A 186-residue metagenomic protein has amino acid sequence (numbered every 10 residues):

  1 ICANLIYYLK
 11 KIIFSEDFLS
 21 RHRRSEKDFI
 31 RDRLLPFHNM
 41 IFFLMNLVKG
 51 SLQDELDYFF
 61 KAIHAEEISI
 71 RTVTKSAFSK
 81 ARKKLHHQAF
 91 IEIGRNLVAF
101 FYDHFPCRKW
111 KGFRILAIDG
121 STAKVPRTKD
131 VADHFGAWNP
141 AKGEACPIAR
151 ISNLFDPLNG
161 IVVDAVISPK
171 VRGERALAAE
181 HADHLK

Functional and structural regions predicted by a protein language model:
I1-K186: Conserved, well-structured functional cores that handle cations and Mg-NTP chemistry
